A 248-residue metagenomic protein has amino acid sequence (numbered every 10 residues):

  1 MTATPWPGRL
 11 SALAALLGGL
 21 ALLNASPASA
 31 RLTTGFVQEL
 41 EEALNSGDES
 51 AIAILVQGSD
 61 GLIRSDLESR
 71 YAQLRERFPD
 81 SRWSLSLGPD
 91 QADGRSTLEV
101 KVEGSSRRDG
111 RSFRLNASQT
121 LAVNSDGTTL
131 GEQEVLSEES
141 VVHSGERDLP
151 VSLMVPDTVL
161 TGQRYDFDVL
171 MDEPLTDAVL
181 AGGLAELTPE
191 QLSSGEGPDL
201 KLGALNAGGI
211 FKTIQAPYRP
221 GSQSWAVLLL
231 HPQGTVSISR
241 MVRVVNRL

Functional and structural regions predicted by a protein language model:
T2-W6, L17-S46: Short, low-complexity N-terminal intrinsically disordered segments enriched in polar/charged residues
S50-G110: Short solvent-exposed beta->alpha transition segments
F113-L149: Short beta-strand edge/turn micro-motifs at domain boundaries
A117-Q119, Y165, Q223: Hydrophobic core residues within well-ordered beta-strands of beta-rich domains
S152, D157-L160, R164-F211, I238: Contiguous segments within soluble domain cores/interaction surfaces
T213-Q233: Short, aromatic- and glycine-rich surface loops/edge beta-strands on solvent-exposed regions
G234-L248: Short beta-strand elements
